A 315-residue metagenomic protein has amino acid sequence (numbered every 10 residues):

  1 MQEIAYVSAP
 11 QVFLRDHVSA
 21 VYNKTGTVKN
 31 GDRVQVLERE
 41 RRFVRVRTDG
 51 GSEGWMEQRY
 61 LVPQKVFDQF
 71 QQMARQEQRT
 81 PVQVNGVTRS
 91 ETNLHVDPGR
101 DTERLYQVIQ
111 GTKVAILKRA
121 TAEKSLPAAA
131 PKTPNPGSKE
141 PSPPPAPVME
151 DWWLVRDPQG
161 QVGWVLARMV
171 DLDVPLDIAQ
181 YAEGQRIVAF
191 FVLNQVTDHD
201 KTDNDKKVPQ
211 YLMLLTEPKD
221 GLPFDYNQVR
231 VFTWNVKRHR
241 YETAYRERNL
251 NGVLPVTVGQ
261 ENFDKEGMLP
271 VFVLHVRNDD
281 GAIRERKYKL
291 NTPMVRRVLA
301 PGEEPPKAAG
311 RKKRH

Functional and structural regions predicted by a protein language model:
M1-Q2, Q35, R47-G86, A129-D205 (+3 more regions): Boundary regions of SH3-family modules and the immediately adjacent low-complexity/disordered segments in eukaryotic
V7-R42, R79-A146, Q180-E183, V188-T197: Beta-loop motif signature
F13, R45, N93, L154 (+1 more regions): Residue-level detector of beta-strand face positions
L14, L94, V229-F232, I283-K287: Hydrophobic beta-strand positions in blades of beta-propellers and related beta-sheet-rich domains
R41-F43, E150-W152, L269-V271: A generic structural signal for beta-strand entry/edge sites
R41-R42, G160, G281: Loop/turn residues immediately N-terminal
V208-L222, G267-D279: Short beta-strand elements that form the blades of beta-propeller/WD-repeat-like and other beta-sheet-rich scaffold
V256, F263-H315: Non-catalytic C-terminal interaction regions
